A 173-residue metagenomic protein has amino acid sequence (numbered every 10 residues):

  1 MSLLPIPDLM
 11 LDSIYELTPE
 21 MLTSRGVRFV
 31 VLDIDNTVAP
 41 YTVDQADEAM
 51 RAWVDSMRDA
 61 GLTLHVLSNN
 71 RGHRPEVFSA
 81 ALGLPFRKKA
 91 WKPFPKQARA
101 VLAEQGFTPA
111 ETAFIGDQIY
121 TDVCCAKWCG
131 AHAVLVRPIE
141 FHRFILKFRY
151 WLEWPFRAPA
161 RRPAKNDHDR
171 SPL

Functional and structural regions predicted by a protein language model:
S2-L32, A39, V43-D44, E48-L173: Asp-based, Mg2+/Mn2+-dependent phosphohydrolase catalytic module
